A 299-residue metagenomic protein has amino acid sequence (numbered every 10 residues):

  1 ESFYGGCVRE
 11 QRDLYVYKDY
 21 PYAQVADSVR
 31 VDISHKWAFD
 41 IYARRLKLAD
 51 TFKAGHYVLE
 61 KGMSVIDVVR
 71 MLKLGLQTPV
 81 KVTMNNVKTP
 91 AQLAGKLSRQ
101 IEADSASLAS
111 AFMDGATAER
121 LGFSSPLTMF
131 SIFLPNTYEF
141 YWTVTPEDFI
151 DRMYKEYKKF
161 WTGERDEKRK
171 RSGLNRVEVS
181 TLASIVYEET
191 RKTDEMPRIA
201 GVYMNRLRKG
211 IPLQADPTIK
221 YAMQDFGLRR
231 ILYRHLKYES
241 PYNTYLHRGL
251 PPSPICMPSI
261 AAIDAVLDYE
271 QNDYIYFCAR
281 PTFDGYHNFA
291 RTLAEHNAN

Functional and structural regions predicted by a protein language model:
S2-W161: Signal peptide-directed extracytoplasmic domains
G95, I101-A103, T117-N299: Bacterial extracytoplasmic/cell-wall-associated proteins, especially those involved in peptidoglycan
